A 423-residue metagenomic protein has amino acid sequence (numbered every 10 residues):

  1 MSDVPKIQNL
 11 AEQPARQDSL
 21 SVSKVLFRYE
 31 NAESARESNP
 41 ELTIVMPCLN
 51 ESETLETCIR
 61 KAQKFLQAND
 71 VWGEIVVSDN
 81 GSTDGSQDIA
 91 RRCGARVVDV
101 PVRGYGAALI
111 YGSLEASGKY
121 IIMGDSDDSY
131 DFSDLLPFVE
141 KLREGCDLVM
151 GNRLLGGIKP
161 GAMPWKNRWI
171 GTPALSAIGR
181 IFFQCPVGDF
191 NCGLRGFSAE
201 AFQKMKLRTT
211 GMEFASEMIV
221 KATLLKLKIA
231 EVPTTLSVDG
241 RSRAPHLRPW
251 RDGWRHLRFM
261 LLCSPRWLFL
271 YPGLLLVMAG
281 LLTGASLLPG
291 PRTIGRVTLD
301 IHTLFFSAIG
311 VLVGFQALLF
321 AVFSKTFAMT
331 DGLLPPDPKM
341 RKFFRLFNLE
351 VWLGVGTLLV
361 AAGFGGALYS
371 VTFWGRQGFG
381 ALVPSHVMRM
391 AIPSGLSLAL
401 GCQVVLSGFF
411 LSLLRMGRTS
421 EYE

Functional and structural regions predicted by a protein language model:
S2-K64, V71: N-proximal low-complexity "stem/linker" segments adjacent to membrane-targeting elements
S2-S19, K61, P265-E423: Terminal low-complexity segments of carbohydrate-biosynthetic enzymes
E51-T54, S82, Y105, D131: Donor nucleotide-sugar binding loop of glycosyltransferases
N69-V76, Q87-E115: Conserved donor nucleotide-binding strand/loop of the catalytic core
D79-Q87, D128: A conserved acidic beta->alpha catalytic loop
A90, L142, A222-L224: Hydrophobic residues within well-ordered alpha-helices
V100-E115, Y120-M123, F132-M212, D239-F259: Acceptor/aglycone-binding surface of glycosyltransferases and processive sugar-polymer synthases
C185-P186, L207-T210, I219-S237: Catalytic donor-sugar/metal-binding loop of nucleotide-sugar-dependent glycosyltransferases
